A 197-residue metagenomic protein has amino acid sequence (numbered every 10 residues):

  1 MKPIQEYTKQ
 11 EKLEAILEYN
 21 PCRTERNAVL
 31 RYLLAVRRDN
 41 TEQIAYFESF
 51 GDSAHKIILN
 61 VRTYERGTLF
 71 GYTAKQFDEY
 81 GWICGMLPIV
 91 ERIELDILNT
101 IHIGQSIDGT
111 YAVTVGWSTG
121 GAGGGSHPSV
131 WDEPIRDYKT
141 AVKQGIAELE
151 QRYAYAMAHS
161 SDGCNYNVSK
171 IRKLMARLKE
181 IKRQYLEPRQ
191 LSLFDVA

Functional and structural regions predicted by a protein language model:
M1, V130-D132, S160-D162: Charged, low-complexity surface segments at secondary-structure and domain boundaries
K2-L98, R177-A197: Negatively charged, low-complexity tracts enriched in Asp/Glu with abundant Ser/Thr
C84-T119: Amphipathic, interaction-prone secondary-structure segments
A112, G123, A154-A158: Short, solvent-exposed secondary-structure capping/transition elements
G116-E148: A short, exposed loop/beta-hairpin motif centered on an aromatic-Gly-Thr core
A147-G163: Short arginine-rich
L149, Y153, I171-K182: Long amphipathic alpha-helices with heptad-repeat character, especially coiled-coil-forming segments used
